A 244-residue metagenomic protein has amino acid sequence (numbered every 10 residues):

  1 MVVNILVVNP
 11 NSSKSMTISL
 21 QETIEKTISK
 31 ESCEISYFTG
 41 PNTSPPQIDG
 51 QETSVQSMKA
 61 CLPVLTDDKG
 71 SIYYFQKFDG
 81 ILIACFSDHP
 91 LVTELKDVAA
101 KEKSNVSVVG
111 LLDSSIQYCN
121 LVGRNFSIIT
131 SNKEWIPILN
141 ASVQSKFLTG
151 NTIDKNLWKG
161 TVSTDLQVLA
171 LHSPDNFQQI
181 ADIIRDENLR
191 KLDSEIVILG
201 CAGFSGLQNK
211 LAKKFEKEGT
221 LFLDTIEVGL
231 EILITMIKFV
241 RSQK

Functional and structural regions predicted by a protein language model:
M1-V3, R241-K244: Eukaryotic N-terminal targeting leaders
V3-I28: N-terminal beta1-alpha1 ligand-phosphate binding loop
V8-P10, F38, I128-S131: Short hydrophobic segments within beta-strands
Y37-P63, V168-P174: N-terminal beta-loop-helix "entrance" segment that forms/cooperates in small-molecule cofactor or anionic ligand
Q56-A99, V109-L112, E195-Q208: N-terminal glycine-rich phosphate/adenylate-binding segment common to multiple enzyme folds
L95-V122, K214-L233: Short, acidic/small-residue loops that bind anionic groups at enzyme active sites
V122, N188, L230-S242: Short, hydrophobic alpha-helical segments
T130-A202: Active-site rim beta-loop-alpha module in soluble metabolic enzymes
